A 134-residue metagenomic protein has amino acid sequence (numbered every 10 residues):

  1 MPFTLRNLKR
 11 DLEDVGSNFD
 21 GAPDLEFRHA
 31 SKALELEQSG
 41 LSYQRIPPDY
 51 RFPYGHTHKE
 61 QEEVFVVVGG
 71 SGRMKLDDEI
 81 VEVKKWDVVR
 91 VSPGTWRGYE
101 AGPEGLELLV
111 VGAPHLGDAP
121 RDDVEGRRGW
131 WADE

Functional and structural regions predicted by a protein language model:
M1-S39, P48, R121-E134: A short, N-terminal "cap"/entry segment at the start of jelly-roll beta-barrel domains of the cupin/DSBH fold
L34-L36, G55-H58: Short loop/turn motifs at secondary-structure junctions and domain boundaries
Y43-P47, T57-K75: Short, conserved beta-strand element in jelly-roll/cupin
Y54, M74-K75, V91, R97-P103: Short beta-strand His + acidic residue motifs that chelate non-heme Fe in jelly-roll/DSBH and cupin folds
E60, E79, T95, E104-G105: A generic "binding-loop/recognition-motif" signal
D78-P93: Short acidic-glycine-tyrosine-enriched beta hairpin
R90, P103-P120: A short hydrophobic beta-strand segment most commonly corresponding to one strand of the jelly-roll/cupin
